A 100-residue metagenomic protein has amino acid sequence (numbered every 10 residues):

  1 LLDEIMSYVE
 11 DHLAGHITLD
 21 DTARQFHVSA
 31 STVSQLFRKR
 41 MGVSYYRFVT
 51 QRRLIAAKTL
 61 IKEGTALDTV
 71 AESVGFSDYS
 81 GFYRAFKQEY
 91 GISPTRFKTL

Functional and structural regions predicted by a protein language model:
L1-D3: Short helix-coil-helix linker/hinge
S7, D11, H16-D20, K39-S77 (+1 more regions): Terminal helix-turn-helix DNA-binding modules in bacterial transcription factors
S29-A30, S77-D78: Short coil turns linking two alpha-helices in DNA-binding domains
V33, F37, G81-F82, F86: Short hydrophobic/aromatic patch on the recognition helix
R84-L100: …primarily DNA-binding HTH/wHTH and HhH modules…
